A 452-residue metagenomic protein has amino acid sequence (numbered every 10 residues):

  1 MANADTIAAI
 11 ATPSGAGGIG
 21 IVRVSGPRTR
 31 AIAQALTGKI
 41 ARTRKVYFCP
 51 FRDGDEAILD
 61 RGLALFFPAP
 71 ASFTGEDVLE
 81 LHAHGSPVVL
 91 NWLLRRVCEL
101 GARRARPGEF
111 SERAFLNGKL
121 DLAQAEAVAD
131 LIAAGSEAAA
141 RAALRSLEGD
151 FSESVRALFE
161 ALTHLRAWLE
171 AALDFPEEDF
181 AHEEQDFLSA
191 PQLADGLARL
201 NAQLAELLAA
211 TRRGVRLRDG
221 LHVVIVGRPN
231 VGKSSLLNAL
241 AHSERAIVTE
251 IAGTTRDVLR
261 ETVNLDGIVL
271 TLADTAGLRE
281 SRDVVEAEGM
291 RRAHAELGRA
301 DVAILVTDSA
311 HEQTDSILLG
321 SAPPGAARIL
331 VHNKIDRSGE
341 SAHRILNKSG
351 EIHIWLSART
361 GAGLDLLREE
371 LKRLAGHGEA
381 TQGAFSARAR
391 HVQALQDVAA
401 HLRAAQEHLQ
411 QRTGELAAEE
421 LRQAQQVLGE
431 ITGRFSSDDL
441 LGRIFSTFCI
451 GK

Functional and structural regions predicted by a protein language model:
M1-R141, R145, G149, I329-L330: A glycine-rich (often HGG/GG-containing) alpha/beta subdomain
M1-S14, E137-N264, S281, R299 (+1 more regions): C-terminal-of-GTPase-core extension/linker across diverse P-loop GTPases
R23, L237, D274: Short, acidic/hydrophobic/Gly-rich beta-strand patch recurrent on exposed beta strands that often constitutes part
F48-P68, G253-S281, R299-V302: Switch I (G2) and immediately adjacent beta-strands of P-loop GTPase domains
R103, V269-T271, I352: Conserved beta-strand segments of alpha/beta enzyme cores
G118, N230, D274: Conserved G/P- and acidic residue-centered "switch" motifs that form tight phosphate/ATP-binding loops in soluble
L272, V306, V331: Generic enzyme active-site microenvironment
E286-A310: Inter-motif core of Ras-like GTPase G domains
